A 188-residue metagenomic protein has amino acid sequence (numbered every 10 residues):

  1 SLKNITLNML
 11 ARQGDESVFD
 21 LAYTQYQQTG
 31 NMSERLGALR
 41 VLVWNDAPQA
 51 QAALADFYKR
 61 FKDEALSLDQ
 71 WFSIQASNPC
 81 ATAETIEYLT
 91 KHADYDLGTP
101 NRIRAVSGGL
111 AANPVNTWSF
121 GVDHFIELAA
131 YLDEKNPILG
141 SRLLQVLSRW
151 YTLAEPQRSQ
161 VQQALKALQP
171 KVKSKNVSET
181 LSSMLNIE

Functional and structural regions predicted by a protein language model:
S1-E188: Long, ordered, helix-rich scaffold segments
